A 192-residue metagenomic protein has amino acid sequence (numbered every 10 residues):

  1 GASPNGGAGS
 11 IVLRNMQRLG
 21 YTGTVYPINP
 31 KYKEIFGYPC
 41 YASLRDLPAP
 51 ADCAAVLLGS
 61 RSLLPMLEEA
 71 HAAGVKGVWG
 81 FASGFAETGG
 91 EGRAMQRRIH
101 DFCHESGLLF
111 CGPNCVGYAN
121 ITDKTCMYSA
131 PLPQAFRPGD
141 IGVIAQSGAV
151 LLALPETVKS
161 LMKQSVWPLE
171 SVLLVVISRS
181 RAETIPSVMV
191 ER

Functional and structural regions predicted by a protein language model:
G1-R192: Catalytic-core regions of core metabolic enzymes, especially those transforming organic acids/acyl-group intermediates
